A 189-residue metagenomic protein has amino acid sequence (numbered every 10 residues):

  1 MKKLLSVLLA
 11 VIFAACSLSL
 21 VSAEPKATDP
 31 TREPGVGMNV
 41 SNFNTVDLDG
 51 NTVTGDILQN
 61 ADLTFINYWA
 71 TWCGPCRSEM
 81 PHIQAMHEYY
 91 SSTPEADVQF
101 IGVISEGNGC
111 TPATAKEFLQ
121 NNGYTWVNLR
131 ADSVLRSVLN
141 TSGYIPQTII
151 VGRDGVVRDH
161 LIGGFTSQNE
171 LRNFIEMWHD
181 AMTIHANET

Functional and structural regions predicted by a protein language model:
K3-A23: Sec-dependent N-terminal signal peptides of Gram-positive bacterial secreted proteins and lipoproteins
C16, A181-T189: Non-globular targeting/processing and membrane-anchoring segments
L20-N42, Q59-N60, K116-E117: N-proximal helix/coil linker or "cap" segments that precede and/or mark the start of modular domains
N42-T64: A short beta-strand-turn-helix
D62-T64, W69-W72, G107, Y144: Short pre-active-site segment immediately N-terminal to redox-active cysteine/selenocysteine motifs in thiol-based
F65-I66, F100, T148: Hydrophobic beta-strand anchors of alpha/beta hydrolase catalytic cores
R77-N122, D132-V138: Structural microenvironment flanking redox-active thiols in thiol-disulfide oxidoreductases
Q120-T125, R130-H179: Thiol/disulfide oxidoreductase modules built on the thioredoxin-like
